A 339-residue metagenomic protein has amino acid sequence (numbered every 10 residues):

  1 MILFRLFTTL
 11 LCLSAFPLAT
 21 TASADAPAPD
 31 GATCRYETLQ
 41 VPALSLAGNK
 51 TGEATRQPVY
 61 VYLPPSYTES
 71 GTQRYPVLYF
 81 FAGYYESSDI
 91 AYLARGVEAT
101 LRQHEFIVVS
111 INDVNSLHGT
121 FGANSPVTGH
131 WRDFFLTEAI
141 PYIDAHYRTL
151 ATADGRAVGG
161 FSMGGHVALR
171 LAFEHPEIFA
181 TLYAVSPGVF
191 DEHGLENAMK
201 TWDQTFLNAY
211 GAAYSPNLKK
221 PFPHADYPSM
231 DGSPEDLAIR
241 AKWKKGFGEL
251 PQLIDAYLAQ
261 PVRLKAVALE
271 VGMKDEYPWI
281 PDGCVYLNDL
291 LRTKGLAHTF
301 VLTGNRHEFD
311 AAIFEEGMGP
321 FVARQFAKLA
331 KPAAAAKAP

Functional and structural regions predicted by a protein language model:
M1-L3: N-terminal secretory signal peptides that target proteins for export/translocation
L6-P17: Bacterial N-terminal signal peptides
P17-S23: N-terminal signal peptide c-region/cleavage motif recognized by signal peptidases
S23-P339: Non-catalytic cap/lid and distal C-terminal segments of serine-dependent acyl enzymes
